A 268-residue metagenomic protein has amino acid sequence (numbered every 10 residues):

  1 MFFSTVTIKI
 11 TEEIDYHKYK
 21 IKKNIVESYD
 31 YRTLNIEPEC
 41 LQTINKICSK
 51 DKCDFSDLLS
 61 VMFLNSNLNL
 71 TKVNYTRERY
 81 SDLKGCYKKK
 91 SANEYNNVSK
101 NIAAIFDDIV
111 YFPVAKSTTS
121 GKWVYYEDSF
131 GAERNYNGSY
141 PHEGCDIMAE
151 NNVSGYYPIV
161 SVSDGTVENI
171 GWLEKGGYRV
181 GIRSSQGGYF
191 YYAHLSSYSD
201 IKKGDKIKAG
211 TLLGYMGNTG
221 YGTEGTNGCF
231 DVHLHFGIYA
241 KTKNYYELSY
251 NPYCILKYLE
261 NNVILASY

Functional and structural regions predicted by a protein language model:
M1-C86: Cationic-aromatic interfacial patches
V61-F63, N67-Y178, A209, L265-Y268: Surface-exposed, glycine-biased beta-strand/turn segments
Y140-N152, G181-G188, I238-L248: Small beta-barrel nucleic-acid-binding modules, principally OB-folds
M148, R183, A193-S196, K208 (+2 more regions): Residue-level detector of conserved, well-ordered beta-strand and adjacent loop positions that form binding/recognition
V160-S197, G225-H233: Zn2+-dependent peptidoglycan hydrolase active-site motif and core
G165-V167, G204-T219: A structural signal for short beta-strand/turn segments enriched in small hydrophobics and glycine
K203, T211, Y215, C229-Y268: Acidic, glycine-rich catalytic/binding loops that coordinate metals and/or anionic ligands
